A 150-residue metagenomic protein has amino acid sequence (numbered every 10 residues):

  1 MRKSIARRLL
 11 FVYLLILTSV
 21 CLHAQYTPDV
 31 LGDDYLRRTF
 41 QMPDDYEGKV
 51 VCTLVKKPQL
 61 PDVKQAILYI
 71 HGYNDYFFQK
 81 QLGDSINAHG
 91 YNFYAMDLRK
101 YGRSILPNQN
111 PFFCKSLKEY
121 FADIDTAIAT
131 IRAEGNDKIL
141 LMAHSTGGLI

Functional and structural regions predicted by a protein language model:
M1-Y26: Bacterial Sec-dependent N-terminal signal peptides
Q25-L60: N-terminal cap/lid segment of alpha/beta-hydrolase-fold proteins
K57-Y101, P107: Short, surface-exposed "cap/lid" segments of acyl-processing enzymes
P61-D62, I131-D137: Glycine-rich phosphate-binding loop signature in dinucleotide/nucleotide-binding domains
N92, D137-K138: Residues at the starts of beta-strands that form the adenosine-phosphate
F113-E134: Alpha/beta-hydrolase active-site loop
M142-G147: Gly/Ala-rich beta-loop-alpha elbow adjacent to hydrolase catalytic centers
